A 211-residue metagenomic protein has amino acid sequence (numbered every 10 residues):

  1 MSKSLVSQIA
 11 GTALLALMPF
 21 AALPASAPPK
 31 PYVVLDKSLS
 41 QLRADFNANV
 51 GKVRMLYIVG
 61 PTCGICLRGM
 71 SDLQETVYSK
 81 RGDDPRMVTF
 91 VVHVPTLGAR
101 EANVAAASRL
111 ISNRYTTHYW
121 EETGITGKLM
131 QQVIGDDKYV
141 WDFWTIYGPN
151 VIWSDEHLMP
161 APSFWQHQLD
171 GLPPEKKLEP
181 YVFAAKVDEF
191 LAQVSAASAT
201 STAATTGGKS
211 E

Functional and structural regions predicted by a protein language model:
A10-A21: Bacterial N-terminal signal peptides
A22-D45, R68: N-terminal "domain-start" segment that seeds a small globular fold
N49-G64: Short active-site neighborhood of thiol/selenol oxidoreductases, capturing the structured segment around
G51-R54, D84-T89, S112-T117, W141: Loop/turn elements at helix/coil->beta-strand transitions in domains of secreted/extracellular proteins
P61-I65, V94-A99, E122-T126, V151-W153: Solvent-exposed loop/turn segments at secondary-structure junctions within structured extracellular/periplasmic domains
L67-R109: Structural microenvironment flanking redox-active thiols in thiol-disulfide oxidoreductases
S108-K138: Short, internal strand/loop/helix patches that form the active-site neighborhood or redox-interaction surface
D142-E211: Thiol-/selenol-based redox modules, centered on thioredoxin-like and closely related oxidoreductase domains
